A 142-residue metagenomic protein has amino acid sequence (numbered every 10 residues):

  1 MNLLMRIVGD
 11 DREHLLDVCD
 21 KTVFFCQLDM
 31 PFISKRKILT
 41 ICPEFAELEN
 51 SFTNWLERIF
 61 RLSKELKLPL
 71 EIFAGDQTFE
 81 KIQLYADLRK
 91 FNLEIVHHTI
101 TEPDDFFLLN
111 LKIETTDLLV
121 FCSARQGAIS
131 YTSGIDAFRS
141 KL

Functional and structural regions predicted by a protein language model:
M1-T101, E114-L118, S123-L142: Intrinsically disordered or low-complexity boundary/linker segments at protein termini and domain junctions
F106-E114: Short amphipathic alpha-helix with an adjacent loop that forms part of the alpha/beta core around
